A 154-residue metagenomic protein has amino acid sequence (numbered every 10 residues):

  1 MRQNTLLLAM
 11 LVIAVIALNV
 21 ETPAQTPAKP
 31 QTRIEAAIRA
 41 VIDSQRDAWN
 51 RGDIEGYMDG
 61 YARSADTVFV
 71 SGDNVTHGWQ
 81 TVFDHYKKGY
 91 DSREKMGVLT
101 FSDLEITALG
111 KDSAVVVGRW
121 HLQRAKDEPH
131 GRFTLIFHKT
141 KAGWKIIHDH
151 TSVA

Functional and structural regions predicted by a protein language model:
M1-A9: Bacterial N-terminal signal peptides that target proteins for export
L11, L18-G60, S64, T81: Short, low-complexity N-terminal intrinsically disordered segments enriched in polar/charged residues
A36, I54-L109, H121-E128: A solvent-exposed, acidic/Ser-Thr-rich amphipathic alpha-helical stretch
Q45, G72, L104, G118-W120 (+1 more regions): Active-site-proximal beta-strand/loop segments in catalytic clefts of secreted hydrolases
I106-A114, F137-G143: A short, structured loop/turn motif at beta-sheet edges
V115-R119, T134: Beta-strand secondary-structure signal
H130-A154: Short beta-strand edge/turn micro-motifs at domain boundaries
